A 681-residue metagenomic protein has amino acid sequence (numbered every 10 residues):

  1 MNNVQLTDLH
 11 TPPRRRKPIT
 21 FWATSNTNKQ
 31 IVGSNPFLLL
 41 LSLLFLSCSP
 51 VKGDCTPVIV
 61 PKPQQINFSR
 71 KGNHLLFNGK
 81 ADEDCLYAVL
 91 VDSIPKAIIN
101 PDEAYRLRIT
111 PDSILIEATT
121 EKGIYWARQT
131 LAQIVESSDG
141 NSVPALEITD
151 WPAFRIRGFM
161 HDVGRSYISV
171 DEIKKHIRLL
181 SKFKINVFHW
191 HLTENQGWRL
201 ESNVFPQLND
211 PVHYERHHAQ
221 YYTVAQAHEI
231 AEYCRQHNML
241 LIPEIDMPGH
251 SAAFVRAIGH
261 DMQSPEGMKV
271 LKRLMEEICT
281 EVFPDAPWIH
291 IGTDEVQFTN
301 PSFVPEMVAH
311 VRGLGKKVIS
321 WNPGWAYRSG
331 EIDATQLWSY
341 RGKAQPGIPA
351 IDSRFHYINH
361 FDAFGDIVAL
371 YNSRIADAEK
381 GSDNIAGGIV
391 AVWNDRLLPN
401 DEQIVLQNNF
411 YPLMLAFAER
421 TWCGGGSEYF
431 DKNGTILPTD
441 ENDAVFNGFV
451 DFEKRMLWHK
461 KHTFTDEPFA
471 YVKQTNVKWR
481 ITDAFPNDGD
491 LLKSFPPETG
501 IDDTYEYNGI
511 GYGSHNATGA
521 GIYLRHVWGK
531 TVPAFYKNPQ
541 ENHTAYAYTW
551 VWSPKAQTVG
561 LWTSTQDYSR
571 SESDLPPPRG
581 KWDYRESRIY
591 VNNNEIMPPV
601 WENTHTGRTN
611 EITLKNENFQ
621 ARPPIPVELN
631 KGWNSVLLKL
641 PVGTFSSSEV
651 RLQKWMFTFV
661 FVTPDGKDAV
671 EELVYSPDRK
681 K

Functional and structural regions predicted by a protein language model:
L41, C48-P152, S320-N322, E331 (+4 more regions): Acidic, contiguous N-terminal accessory segments
G53, P61-G79, V450-Q540, R570 (+2 more regions): Accessory carbohydrate-binding/adhesion or oligomerization-edge regions at the termini of glycan-active proteins
V58, N100-W288, E306, N394-R396 (+3 more regions): Feature activates predominantly on carbohydrate-active enzymes
F254-A334, S339-K343: Active-site neighborhood of glycoside hydrolase catalytic domains
S339-N476: Flexible, acidic glycine-rich loops studded with aromatic residues
P539-W552, A621-P623: Short beta-strands within extracellular/lumenal beta-sheet-rich domains
K555-R579: A short beta-strand element within beta-rich, extracytoplasmic domains of secreted/secretory-pathway proteins
D574-P576, G580-F657: Beta-strand-rich ligand-recognition modules
